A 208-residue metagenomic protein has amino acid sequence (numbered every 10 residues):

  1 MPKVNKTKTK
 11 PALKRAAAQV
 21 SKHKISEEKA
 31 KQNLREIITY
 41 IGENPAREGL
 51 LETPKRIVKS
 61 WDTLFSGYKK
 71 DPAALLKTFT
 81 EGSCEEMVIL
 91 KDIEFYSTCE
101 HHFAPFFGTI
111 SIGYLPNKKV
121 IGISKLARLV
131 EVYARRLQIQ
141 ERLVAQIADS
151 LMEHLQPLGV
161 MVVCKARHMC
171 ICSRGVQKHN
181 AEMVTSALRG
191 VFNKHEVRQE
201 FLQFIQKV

Functional and structural regions predicted by a protein language model:
P2-V208: A domain-level signal for the structural core that forms small-molecule/cofactor-binding pockets and catalytic centers
